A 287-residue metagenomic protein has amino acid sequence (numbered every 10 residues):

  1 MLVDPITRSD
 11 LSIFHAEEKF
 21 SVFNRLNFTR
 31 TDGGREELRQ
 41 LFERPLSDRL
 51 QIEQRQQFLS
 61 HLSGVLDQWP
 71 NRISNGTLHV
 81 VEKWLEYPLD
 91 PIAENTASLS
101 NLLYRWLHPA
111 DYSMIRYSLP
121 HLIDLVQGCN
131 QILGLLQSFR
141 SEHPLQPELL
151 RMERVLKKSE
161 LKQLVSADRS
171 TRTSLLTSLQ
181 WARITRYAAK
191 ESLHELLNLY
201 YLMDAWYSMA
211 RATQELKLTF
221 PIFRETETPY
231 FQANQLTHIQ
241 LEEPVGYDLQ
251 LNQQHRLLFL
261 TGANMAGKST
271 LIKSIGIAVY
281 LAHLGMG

Functional and structural regions predicted by a protein language model:
M1-A266, T270-G287: Alpha-helical coupling/stalk and coiled-coil linker elements that connect catalytic or binding modules and transmit
